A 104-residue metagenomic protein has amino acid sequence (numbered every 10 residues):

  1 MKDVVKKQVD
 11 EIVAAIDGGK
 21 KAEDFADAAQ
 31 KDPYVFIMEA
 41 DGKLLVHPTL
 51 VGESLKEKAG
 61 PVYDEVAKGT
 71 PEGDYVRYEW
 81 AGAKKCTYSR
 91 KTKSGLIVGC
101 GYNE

Functional and structural regions predicted by a protein language model:
M1-A14, Y88-E104: Conserved beta-strands of PAS-like sensory domains
M1-Y34, A40: Juxtamembrane segments flanking the first transmembrane helix of membrane-anchored signal-transduction proteins
D3-G19, T49-R77: Extracytoplasmic/periplasmic sensor domains and loops in membrane signaling proteins
E23-Q30, Y34-F36, P61-S94: Membrane-proximal, non-catalytic sensory/regulatory domains of signal-transducing membrane proteins
M38-D41, E53: Mature extracytoplasmic domains of secretory-pathway proteins
E39, E79-A81, C100-Y102: Active-site-proximal beta-strand/loop segments in catalytic clefts of secreted hydrolases
K43-T49: Amphipathic coiled-coil signal-relay and dimerization helices
L44, G82-A83, E104: Solvent-exposed loop/turn segments at secondary-structure junctions within structured extracellular/periplasmic domains
